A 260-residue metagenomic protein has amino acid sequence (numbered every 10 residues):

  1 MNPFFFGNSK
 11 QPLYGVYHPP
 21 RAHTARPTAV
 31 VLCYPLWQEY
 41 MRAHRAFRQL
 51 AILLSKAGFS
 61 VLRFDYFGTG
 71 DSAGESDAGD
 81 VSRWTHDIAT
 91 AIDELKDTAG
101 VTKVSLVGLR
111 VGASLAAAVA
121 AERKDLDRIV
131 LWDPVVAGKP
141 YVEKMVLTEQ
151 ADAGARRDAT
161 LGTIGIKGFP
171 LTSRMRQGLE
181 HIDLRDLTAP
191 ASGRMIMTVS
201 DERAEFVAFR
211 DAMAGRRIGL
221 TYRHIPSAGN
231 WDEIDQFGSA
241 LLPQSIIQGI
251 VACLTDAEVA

Functional and structural regions predicted by a protein language model:
M1-T24, G219, I234: An N-terminal hydrophobic leader/cap segment in hydrolases
G7-K10, P19-D65, E94: Short, surface-exposed "cap/lid" segments of acyl-processing enzymes
L36, S60-G70, V135, P226-A228: Short beta-to-alpha linker loops that shape the active-site pocket of alpha/beta-hydrolase fold enzymes
A46-F47, E75-D80, Q236-A240: Short glycine-enriched, charge-decorated loop/helix-capping segments at active-site entrances that position
T69-K103: Catalytic nucleophile-loop/oxyanion-hole region of alpha/beta-hydrolase and closely related hydrolase-like folds
V107-A117, D133: Gly/Ala-rich beta-loop-alpha elbow adjacent to hydrolase catalytic centers
A118-E122: Active-site signature of alpha/beta-hydrolase-fold catalytic machinery across serine- and Asp/Cys-nucleophile hydrolases
R123-D256, A260: The alpha/beta-hydrolase serine catalytic core
